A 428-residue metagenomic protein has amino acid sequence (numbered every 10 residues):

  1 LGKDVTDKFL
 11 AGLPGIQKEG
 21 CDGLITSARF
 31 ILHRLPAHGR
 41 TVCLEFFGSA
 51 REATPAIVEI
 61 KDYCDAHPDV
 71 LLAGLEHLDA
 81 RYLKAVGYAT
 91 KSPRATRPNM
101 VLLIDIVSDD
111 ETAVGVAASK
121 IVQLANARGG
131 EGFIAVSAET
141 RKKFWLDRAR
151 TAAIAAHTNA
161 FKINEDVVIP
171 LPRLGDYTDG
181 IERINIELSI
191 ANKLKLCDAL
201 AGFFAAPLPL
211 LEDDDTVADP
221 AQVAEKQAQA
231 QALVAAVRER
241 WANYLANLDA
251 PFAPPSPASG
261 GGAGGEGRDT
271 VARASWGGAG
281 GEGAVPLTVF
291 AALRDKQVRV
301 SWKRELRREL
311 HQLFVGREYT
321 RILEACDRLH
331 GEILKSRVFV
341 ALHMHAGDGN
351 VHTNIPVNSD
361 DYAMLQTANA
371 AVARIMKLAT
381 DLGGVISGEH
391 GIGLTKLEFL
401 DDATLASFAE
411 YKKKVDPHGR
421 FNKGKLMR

Functional and structural regions predicted by a protein language model:
L1-S259, G264-R428: Noncatalytic alpha-helical scaffold of FAD-dependent oxidoreductases
